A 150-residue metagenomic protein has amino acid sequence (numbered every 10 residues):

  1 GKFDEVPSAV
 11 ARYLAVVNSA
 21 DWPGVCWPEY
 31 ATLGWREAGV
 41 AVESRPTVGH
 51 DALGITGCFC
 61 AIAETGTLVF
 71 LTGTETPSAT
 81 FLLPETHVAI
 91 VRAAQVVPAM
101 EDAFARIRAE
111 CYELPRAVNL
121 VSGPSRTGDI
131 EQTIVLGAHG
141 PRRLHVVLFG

Functional and structural regions predicted by a protein language model:
G1-G150: The feature marks the mature, well-folded catalytic cores of soluble enzymes
